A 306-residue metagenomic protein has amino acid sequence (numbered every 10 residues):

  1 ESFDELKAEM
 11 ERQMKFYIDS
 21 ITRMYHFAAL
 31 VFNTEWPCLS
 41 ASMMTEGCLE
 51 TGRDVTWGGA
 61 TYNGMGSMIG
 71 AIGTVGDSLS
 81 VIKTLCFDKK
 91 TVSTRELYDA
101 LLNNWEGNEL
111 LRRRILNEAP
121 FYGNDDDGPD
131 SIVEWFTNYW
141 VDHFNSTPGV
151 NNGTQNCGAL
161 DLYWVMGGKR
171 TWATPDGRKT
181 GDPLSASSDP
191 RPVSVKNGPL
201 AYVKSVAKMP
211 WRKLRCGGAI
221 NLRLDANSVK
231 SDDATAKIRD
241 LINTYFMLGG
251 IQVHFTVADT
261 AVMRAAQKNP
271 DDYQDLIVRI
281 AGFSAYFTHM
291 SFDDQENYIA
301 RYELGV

Functional and structural regions predicted by a protein language model:
E1-V306: Acidic, glycine-enriched catalytic cores built around paired aspartates
